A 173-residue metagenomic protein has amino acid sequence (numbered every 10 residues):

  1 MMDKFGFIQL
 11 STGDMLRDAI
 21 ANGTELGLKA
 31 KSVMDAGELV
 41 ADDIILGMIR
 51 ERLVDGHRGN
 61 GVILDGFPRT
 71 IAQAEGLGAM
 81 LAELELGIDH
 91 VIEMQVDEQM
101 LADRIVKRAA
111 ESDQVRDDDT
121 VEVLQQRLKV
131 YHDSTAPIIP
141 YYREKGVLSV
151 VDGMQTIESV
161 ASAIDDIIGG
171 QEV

Functional and structural regions predicted by a protein language model:
M1-V173: Glycine-rich phosphate-binding loop of ATP-dependent small-molecule kinases
